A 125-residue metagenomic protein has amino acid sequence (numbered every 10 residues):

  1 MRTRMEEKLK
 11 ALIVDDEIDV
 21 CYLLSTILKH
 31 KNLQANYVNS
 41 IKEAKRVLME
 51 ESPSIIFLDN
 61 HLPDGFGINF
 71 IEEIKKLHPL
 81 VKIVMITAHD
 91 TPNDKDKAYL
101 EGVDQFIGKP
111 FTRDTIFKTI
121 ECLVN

Functional and structural regions predicted by a protein language model:
I18-N36: Two-component/phosphorelay signaling modules centered on CheY-like receiver
C21, P63, T91: The feature encodes the CheY-like receiver
N39-S40, F66-N69: Acidic catalytic/metal-coordinating carboxylates
E51-F57, L62: Active-site beta3 strand of CheY-like receiver
I68-H78: Short amphipathic alpha-helix used as the core "switch/output" element in two-component signaling
N69, D90-Q105: Alpha4 helix (beta4-alpha4-beta5 surface) of REC/receiver domains from two-component response regulators
F111-E121: C-terminal output helix
